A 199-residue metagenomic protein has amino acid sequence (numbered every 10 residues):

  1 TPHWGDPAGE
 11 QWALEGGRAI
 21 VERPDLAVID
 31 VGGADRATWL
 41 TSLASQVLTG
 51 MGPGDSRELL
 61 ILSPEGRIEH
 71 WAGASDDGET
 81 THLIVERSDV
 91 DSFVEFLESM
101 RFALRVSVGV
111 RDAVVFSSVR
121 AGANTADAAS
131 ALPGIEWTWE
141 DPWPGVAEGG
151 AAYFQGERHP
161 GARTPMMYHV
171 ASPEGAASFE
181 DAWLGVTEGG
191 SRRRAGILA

Functional and structural regions predicted by a protein language model:
T1-A199: Basic, glycine/lysine-rich polyanion-binding surfaces/domains
